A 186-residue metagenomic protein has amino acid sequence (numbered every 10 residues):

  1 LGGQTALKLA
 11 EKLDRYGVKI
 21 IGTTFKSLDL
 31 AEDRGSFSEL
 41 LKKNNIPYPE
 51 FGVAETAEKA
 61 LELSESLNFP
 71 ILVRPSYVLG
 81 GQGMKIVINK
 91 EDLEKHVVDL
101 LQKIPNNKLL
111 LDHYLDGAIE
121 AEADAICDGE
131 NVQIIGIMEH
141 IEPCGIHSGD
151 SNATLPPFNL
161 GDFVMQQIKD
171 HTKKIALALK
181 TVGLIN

Functional and structural regions predicted by a protein language model:
L1-L184: N-terminal beta-alpha lobe that positions the nucleotide/phosphoryl donor in ATP/NTP-coupled carboxylate activation
